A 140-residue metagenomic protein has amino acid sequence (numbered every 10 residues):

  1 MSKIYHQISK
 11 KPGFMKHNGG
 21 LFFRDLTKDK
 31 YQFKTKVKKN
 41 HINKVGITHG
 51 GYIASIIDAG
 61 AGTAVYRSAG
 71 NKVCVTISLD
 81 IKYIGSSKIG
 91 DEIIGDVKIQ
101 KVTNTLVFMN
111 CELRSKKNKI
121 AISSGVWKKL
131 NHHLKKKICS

Functional and structural regions predicted by a protein language model:
M1-S140: Terminal targeting signals and extreme-terminal segments of soluble enzymes
